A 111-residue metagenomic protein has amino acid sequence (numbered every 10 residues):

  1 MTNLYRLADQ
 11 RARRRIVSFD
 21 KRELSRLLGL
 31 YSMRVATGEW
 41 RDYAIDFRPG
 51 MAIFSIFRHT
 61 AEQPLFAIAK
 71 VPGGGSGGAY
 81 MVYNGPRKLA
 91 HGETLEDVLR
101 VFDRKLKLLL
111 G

Functional and structural regions predicted by a protein language model:
T2-A52: Negatively charged, low-complexity tracts enriched in Asp/Glu with abundant Ser/Thr
T2-L4, P64-P86: Short aromatic-glycine-(Arg/Gly/Cys) micro-motifs in beta-strand/loop hairpins
R6-R14, R100-G111: Short, charged, intrinsically disordered terminal tails
G29, M33-T37, G73, D97-L108: Short, intrinsically disordered, mixed-charge
T37, P49-A52, H59-P64, G74: Short, charged/polar surface micro-motifs in flexible loops or helix N-caps
I45-R48, A52, G77, D103 (+1 more regions): Short, surface-exposed, charged/polar-biased interaction segments
A52-R58, A79-Y83: Generic recognition of long tandem-repeat/solenoid scaffolds
M81-K107: Mixed-charge, glycine-accented linear interaction segment located at domain edges/termini
